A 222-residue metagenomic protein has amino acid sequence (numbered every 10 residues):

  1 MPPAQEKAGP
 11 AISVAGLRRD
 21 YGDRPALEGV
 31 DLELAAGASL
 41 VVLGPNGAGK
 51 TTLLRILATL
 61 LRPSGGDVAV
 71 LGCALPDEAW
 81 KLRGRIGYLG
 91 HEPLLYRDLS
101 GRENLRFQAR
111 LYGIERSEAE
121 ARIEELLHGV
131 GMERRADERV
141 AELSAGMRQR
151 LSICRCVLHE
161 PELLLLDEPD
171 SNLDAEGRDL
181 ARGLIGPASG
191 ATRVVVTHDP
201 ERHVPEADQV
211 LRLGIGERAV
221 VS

Functional and structural regions predicted by a protein language model:
I12, L27-G29, R83: Conserved structural motif at the start of ABC-family nucleotide-binding domains
L43-P45: The feature captures the beta-strand-to-loop junction immediately N-terminal to the Walker
A58: Helix-to-loop junction immediately C-terminal to a conserved catalytic motif
G66-D77, L82: Conserved ABC transporter NBD signature motif
R106, R110, S117-R135: Conserved ABC ATPase "signature" region
L164-E168: Catalytic Walker B motif of ABC-type/P-loop ATPase nucleotide-binding domains
